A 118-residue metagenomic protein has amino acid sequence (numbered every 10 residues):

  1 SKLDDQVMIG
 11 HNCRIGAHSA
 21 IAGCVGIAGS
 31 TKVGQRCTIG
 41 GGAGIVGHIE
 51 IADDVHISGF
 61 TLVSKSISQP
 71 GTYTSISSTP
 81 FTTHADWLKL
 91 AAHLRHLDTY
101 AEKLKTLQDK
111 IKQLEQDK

Functional and structural regions predicted by a protein language model:
K2-K118: Glycine-rich hexapeptide-repeat left-handed beta-helix
